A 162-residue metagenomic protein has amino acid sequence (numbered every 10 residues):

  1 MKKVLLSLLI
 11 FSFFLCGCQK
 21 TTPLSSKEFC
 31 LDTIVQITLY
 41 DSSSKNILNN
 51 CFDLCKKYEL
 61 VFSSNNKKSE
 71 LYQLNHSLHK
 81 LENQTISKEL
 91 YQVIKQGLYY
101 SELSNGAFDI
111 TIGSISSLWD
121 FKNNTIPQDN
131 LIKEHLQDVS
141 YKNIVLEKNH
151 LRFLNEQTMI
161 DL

Functional and structural regions predicted by a protein language model:
L5, F13-L162: A contiguous, well-ordered beta/alpha segment that forms the leading edge of an enzyme domain
